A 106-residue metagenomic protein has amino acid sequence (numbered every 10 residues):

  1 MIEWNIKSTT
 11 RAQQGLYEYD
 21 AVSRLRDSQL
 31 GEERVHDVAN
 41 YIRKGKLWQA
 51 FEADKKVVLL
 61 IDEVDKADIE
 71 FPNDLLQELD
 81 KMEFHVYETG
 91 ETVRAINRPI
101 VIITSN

Functional and structural regions predicted by a protein language model:
M1-N106: AAA+ P-loop NTPase catalytic core and its hallmark functional loops
